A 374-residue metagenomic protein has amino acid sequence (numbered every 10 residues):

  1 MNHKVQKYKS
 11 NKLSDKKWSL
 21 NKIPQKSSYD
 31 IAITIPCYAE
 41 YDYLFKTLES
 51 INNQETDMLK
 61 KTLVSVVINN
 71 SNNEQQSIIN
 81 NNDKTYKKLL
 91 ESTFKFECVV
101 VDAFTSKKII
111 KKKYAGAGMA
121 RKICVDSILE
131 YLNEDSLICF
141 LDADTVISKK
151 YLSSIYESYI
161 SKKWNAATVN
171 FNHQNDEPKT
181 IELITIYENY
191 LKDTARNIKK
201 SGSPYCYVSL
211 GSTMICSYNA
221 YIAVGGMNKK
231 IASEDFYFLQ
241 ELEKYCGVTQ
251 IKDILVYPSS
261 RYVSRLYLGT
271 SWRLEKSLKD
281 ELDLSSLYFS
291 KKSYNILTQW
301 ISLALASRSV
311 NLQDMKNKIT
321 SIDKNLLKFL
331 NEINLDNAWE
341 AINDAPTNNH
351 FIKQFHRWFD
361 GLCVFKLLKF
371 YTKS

Functional and structural regions predicted by a protein language model:
M1-K60, V67: N-proximal low-complexity "stem/linker" segments adjacent to membrane-targeting elements
M1-N2, K276-S374: Terminal low-complexity segments of carbohydrate-biosynthetic enzymes
S77-D135: Active-site-proximal specificity loops/subdomain of glycosyltransferases
E134-D135, D142-E157: Acidic donor-binding/catalytic loop of UDP-sugar-dependent glycosyltransferases, especially processive GT2
K150-T185: Conserved donor NDP-sugar-binding/catalytic core segment of glycosyltransferases
A195-I215: A recurrent flexible, glycine/aromatic-enriched loop bordering the glycosyltransferase active site that acts as
K230-Y237: Acidic donor-binding loop at a coil-to-helix junction in glycosyltransferase catalytic cores that engages
I251-W272, L278: Active-site donor/metal-binding and catalytic loop motifs of nucleotide-sugar-dependent glycosylation enzymes
